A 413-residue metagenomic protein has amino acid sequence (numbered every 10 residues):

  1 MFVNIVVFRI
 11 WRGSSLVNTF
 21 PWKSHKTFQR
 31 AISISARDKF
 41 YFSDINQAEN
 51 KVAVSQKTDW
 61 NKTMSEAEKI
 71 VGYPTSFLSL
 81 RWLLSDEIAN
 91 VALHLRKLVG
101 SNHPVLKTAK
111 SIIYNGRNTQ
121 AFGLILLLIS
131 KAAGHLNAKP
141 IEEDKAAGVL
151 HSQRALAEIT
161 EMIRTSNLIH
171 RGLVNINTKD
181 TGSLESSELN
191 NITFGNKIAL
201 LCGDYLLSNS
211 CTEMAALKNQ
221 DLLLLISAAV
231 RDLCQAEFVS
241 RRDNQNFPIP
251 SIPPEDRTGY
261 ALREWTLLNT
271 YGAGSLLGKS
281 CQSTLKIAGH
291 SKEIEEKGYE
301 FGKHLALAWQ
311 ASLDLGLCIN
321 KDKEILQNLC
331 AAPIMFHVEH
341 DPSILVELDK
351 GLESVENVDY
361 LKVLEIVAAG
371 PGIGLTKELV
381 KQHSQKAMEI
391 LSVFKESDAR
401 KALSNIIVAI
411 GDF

Functional and structural regions predicted by a protein language model:
F2-I192, S240-L262, S384, I406-F413: Conserved N-terminal diphosphate/IPP-binding helix and adjacent helical/loop segment of trans-prenyltransferase domains
A36-D59, L128-E142, L168-T193, C211 (+4 more regions): Acidic, Mg2+-coordinating active-site segments of isoprenoid diphosphate-utilizing enzymes
R81-L84, I88, Q153-L156, L223-I226 (+5 more regions): Hydrophobic packing residues in well-ordered alpha-helices of helical domains and bundles
I113-A121, L150-S152, L267-Y271, D322-N328 (+1 more regions): Structural motif
K197, L262-G272, G374: A short glycine-threonine-serine/GTX helix/turn-capping micro-motif
L200-N209: Post-HExxH zinc-binding segment in Zn-dependent metallohydrolases
C211-S227, D349, I373: Transmembrane helix-loop-helix
E389, E396-F413: Short, amphipathic C-terminal "tail helix"
